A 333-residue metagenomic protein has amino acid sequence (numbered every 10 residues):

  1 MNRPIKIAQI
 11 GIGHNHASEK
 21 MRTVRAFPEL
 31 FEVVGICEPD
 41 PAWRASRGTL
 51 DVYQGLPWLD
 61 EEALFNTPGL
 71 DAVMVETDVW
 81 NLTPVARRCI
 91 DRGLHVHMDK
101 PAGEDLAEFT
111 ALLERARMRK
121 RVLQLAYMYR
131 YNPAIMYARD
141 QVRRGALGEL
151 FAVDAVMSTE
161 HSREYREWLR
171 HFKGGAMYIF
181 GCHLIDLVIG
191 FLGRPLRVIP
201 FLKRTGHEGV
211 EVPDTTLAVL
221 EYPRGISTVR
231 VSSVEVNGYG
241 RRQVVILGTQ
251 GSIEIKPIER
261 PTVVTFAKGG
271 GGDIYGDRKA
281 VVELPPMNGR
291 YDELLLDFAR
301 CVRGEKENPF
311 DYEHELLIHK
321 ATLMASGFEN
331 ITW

Functional and structural regions predicted by a protein language model:
M1-D51: N-terminal Rossmann-like dinucleotide-binding module
M1-P4, A72-M74, E108-T110, D297-W333: C-terminal helix-rich "cap/oligomerization" subdomain common to oxidoreductases
M1-R3, I185-R260, P285, D292-K306: Contiguous beta-strand/loop segments that form the cofactor/metal-binding neighborhood of enzyme cores
G35, A72, A152: Short, Asp-centered acidic motifs that coordinate Mg2+ and/or phosphate in catalytic or ligand-binding sites
Y53-R115: Beta-loop-alpha module in the N-terminal Rossmann-like domain of NAD(P)-dependent dehydrogenases, especially those
G55, R92-L94, R119-R121, Y222-I226: A short helix->loop->beta-strand "cap" motif at the edges of active sites that frequently abuts
A111-Y129, E149-V153: Rossmann-fold dehydrogenase core element
Y129-G209: Predominantly a Rossmann-like dinucleotide-binding segment in NAD(P)-dependent oxidoreductases
